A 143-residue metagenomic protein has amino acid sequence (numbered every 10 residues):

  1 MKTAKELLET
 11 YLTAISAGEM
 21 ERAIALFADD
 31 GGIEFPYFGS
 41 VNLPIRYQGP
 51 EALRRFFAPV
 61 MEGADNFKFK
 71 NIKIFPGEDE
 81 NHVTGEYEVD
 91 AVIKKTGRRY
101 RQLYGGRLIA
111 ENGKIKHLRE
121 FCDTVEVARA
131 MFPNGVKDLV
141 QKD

Functional and structural regions predicted by a protein language model:
M1, N42-R46, G97: Alpha-helix initiation/capping motif
M1-D29, V136-D143: Short, low-complexity N-terminal intrinsically disordered segments enriched in polar/charged residues
T3, A58-D143: A beta-strand edge to alpha-helix "cap/lid" segment located at domain peripheries
L7, E19, F56-F57, Y104: Hydrophobic alpha-helical segments typical of transmembrane helices and their membrane-interface/capping positions
Y11, A23-I24, G31, G49 (+4 more regions): Hydrophobic pocket/interface hotspot
A28-E80: A solvent-exposed, acidic/Ser-Thr-rich amphipathic alpha-helical stretch
